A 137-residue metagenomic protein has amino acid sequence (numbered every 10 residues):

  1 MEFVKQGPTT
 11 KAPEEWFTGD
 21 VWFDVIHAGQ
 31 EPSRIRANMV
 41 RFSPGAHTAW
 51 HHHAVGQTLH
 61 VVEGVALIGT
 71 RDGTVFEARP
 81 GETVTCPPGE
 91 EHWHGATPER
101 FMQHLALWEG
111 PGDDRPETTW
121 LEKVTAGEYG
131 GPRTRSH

Functional and structural regions predicted by a protein language model:
M1-R34, E117-H137: A short, N-terminal "cap"/entry segment at the start of jelly-roll beta-barrel domains of the cupin/DSBH fold
W22, R36-H53, P88: Conserved short histidine dyad/triad with adjacent acidic residue
A28, H52, H60, A78-P80 (+1 more regions): Conserved strand-loop elements at the edges of beta-sheets that form or border functional pockets
A37, T58, T85, E99-T119: A short hydrophobic beta-strand segment most commonly corresponding to one strand of the jelly-roll/cupin
M39-S43, H52-I68, L107-G110: Short, conserved beta-strand element in jelly-roll/cupin
T48-W50, I68-G69, C86, E91-P98: Short beta-strand His + acidic residue motifs that chelate non-heme Fe in jelly-roll/DSBH and cupin folds
D72-G89: Short acidic-glycine-tyrosine-enriched beta hairpin
